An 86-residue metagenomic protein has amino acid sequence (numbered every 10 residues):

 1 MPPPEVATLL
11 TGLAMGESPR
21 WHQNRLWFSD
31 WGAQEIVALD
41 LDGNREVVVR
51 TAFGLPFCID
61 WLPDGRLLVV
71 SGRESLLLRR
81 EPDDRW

Functional and structural regions predicted by a protein language model:
M1-G12, L41-G43: A short helix->beta-strand "capping" segment at the edge of beta-propeller domains
M1-P4, N24, A33, L39: Blade/loop signatures of beta-propeller domains
L9-R25, T51-S71: Beta-rich, blade/repeat-based domains predominating in secreted/periplasmic proteins but also intracellular
S18, S29-W31, V47: Short linear S-[DN]-x-LW-Φ motif typified by the pepsin-like aspartic protease active-site region
L26, I36, R45-E46, L67 (+1 more regions): Hydrophobic residues embedded in beta-strands of well-ordered beta-sheets
W31, G72-R73: Short loop/turn segments immediately following the C-termini of beta-strands
Q34-V37, S75-L78: Structural signal for beta-propeller blades
D40-N44, R80-D84: Short loop/turn segments that connect beta-strands within beta-propeller blades
